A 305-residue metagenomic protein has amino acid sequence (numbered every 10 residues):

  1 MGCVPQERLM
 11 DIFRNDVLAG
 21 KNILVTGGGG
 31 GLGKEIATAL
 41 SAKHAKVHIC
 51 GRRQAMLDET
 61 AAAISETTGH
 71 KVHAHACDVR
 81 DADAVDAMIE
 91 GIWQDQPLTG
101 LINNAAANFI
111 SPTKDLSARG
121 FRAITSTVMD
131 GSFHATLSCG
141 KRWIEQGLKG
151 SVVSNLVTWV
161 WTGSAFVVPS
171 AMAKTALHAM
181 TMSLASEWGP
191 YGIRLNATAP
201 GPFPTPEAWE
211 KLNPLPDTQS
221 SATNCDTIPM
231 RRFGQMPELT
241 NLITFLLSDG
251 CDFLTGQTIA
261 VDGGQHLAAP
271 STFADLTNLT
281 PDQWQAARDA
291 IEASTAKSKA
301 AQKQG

Functional and structural regions predicted by a protein language model:
P5, A197, T218-L254, V261-G263 (+1 more regions): C-terminal helical subdomain
G29-G31: Conserved glycine-rich cofactor-binding loop
P112-T113, S117-T125, N224: Substrate-binding pocket helix/loop in short-chain dehydrogenase/reductase
T136-L137, M182: A short, exposed helix-loop element centered on a Lys and neighboring polar residues
I144, V153-A176, T181-P190, P202-F203 (+1 more regions): Catalytic loop of short-chain dehydrogenase/reductase
G189, R194, L254-G256: Short, small/polar-rich loop/turn modules that mediate ligand/substrate recognition or access, typified
P190, P200-I228, A269-Q302: A glycine/serine/threonine-rich, flexible loop-to-helix segment that serves as the NAD(P) cofactor-binding "lid"
